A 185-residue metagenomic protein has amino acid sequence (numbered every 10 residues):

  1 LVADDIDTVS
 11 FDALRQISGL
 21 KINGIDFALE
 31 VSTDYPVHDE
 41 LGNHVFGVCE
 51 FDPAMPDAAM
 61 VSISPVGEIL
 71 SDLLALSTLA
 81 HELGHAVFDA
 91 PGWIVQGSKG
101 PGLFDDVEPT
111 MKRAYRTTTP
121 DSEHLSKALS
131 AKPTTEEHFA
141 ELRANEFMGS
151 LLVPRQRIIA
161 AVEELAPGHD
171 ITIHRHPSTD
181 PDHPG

Functional and structural regions predicted by a protein language model:
L1-G185: Active-site hotspot residues in diverse enzymes, especially metal/ion-binding acidic/histidine motifs
